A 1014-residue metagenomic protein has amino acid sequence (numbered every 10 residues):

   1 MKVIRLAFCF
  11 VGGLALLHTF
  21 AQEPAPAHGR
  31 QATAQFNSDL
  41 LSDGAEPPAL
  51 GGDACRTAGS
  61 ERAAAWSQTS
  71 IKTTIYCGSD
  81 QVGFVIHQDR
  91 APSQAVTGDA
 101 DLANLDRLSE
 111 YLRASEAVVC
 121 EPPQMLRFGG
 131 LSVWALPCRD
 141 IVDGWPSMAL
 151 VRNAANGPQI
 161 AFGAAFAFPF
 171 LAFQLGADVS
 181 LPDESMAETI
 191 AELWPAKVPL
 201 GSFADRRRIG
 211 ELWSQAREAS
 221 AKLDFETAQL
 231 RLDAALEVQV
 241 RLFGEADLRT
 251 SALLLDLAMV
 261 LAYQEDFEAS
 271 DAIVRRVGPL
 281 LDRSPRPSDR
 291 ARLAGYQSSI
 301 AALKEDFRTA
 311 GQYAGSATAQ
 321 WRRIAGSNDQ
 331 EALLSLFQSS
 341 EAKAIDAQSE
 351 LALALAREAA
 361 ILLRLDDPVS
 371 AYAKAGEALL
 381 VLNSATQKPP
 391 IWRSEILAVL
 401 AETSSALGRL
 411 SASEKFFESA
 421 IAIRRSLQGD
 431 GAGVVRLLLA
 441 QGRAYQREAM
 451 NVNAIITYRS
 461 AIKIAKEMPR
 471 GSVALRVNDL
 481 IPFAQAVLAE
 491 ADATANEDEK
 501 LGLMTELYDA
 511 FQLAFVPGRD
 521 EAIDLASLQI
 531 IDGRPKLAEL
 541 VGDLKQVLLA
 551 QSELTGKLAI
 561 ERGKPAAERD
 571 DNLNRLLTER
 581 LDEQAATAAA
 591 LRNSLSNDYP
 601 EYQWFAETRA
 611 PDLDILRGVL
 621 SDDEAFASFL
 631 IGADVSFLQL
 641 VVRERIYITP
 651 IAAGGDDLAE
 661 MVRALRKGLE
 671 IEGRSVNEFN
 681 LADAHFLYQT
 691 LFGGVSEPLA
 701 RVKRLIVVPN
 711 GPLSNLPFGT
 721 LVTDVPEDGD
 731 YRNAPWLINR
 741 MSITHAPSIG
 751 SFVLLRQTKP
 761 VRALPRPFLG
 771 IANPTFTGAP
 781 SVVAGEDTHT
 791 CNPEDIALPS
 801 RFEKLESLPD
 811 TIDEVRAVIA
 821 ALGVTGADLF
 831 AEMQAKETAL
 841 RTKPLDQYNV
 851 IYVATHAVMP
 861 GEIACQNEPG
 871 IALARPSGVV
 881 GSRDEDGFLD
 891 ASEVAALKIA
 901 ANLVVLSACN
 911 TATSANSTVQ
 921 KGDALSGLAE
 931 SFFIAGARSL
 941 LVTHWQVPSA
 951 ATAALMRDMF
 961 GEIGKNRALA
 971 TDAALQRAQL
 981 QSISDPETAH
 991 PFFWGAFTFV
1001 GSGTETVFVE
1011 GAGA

Functional and structural regions predicted by a protein language model:
A7-A15: Bacterial N-terminal signal peptides
P24-P47, A161-P199, D266-A269, R276 (+1 more regions): Surface-exposed amphipathic alpha-helical segments
L41, P48-A54, A58-L131: Short, solvent-exposed recognition patches
P137-V179: Short, well-structured beta-strand
A191-K197, R322, F483, Y599-A1014: Catalytic cores of enzymes
W194-G210, E341-A347: TPR-adjacent "capping" and linker segments in tetratricopeptide-repeat scaffold/adaptor proteins
R207-R231, R357, I361: Alpha-helical segment of the N-proximal tetratricopeptide repeat
R275, R283, Y296, G315-A342 (+12 more regions): Alpha-helical solenoid repeat scaffolds used for protein-protein interaction
